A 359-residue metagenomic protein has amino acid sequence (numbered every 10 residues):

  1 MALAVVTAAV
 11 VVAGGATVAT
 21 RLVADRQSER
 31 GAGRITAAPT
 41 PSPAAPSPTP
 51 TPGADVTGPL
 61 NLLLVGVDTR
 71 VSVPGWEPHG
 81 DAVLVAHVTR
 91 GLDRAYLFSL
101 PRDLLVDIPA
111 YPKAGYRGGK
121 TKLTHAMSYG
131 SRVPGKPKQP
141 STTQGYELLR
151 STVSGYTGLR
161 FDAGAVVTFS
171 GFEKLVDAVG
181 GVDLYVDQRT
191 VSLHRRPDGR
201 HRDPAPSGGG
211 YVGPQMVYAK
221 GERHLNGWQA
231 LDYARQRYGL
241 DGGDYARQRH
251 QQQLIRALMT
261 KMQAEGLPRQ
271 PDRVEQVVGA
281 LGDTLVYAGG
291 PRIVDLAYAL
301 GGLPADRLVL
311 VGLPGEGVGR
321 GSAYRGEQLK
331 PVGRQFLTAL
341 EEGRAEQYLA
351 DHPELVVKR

Functional and structural regions predicted by a protein language model:
A2-A4, A13-R359: Non-catalytic, solvent-exposed segments at the cell envelope interface
T7-A8: Hydrophobic helical h-region of N-terminal Sec-dependent signal peptides in bacterial secretory/periplasmic proteins
